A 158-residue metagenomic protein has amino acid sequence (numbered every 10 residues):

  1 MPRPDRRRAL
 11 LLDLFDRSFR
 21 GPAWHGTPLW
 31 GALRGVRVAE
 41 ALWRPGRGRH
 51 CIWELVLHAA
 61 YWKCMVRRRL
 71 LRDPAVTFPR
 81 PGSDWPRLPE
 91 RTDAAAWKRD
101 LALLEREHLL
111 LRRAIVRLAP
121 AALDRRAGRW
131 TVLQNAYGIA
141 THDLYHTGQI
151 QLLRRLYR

Functional and structural regions predicted by a protein language model:
P2-L33, V38-R87, D124-R158: Short, contiguous alpha-helical
P86-D124, Q134-I139: Acidic/histidine-rich alpha-helical segments that form the ligand environment of transition-metal centers
